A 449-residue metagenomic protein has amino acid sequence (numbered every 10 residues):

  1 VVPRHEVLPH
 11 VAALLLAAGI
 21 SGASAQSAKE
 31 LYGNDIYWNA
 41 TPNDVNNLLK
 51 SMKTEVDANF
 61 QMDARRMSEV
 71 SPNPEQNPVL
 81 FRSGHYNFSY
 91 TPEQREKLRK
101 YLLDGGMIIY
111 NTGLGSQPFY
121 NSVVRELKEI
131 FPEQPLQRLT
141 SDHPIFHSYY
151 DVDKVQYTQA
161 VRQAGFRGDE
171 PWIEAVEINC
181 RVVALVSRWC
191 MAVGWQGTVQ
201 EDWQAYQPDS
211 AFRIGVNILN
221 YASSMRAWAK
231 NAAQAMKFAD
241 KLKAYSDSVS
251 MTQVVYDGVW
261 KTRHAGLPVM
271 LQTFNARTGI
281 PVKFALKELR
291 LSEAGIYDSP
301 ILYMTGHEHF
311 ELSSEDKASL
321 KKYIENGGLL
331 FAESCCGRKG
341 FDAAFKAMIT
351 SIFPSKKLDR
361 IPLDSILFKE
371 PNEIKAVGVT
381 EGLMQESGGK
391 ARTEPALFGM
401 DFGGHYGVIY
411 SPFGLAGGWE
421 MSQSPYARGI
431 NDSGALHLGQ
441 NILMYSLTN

Functional and structural regions predicted by a protein language model:
P3, V7-V11: Short, low-complexity intrinsically disordered segments enriched in A/P/G/S/L with frequent Arg, especially at protein
E6, V79-Y120, I301-D342: Short alpha-beta junction capping motif
V11-A12, I20-A25: Cleavable N-terminal signal peptides
S24-V79, S83-N87, M191-A192, T198-I301 (+2 more regions): Aromatic-Pro/Gly-enriched surface loop or interdomain linker that acts as a lid/target-recognition segment
Q26, Y32-I36, N46-N47, Q117-G197 (+6 more regions): An acidic, glycine-rich "communication" segment
V56-S68, Y110-L114, E133-D142, W228-Q234 (+3 more regions): Surface-exposed patches in mature extracellular/periplasmic domains of secreted proteins
S71-Q76, Y101-L103, V176-C180, K243-S246 (+3 more regions): Extracellular/periplasmic catalytic domains that process cell-envelope and extracellular macromolecules
P78-R82, M107-N111, L136-R138, V183-V186 (+5 more regions): Structural recognition of the beta-strand scaffold that forms the well-ordered cores of secreted hydrolase catalytic
